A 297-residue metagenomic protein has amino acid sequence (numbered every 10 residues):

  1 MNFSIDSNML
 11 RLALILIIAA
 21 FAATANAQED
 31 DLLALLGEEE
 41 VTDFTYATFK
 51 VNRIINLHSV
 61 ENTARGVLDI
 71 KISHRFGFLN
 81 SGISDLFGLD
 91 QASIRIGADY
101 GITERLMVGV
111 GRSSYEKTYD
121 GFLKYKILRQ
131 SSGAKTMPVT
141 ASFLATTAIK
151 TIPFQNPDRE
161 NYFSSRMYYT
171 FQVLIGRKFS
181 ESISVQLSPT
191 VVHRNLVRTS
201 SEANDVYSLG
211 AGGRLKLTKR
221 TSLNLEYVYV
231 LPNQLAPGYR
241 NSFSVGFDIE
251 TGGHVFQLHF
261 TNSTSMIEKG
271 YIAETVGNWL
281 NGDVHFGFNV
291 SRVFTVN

Functional and structural regions predicted by a protein language model:
M1-M9: N-terminal secretory signal peptides that target proteins for export/translocation
L10-I17: Sec-dependent signal peptide hydrophobic core
A22-T24: N-terminal signal peptide c-region/cleavage motif recognized by signal peptidases
Q28-R159, M167-F171, G176-L187, V191-N195 (+3 more regions): Transmembrane beta-barrel domains of Gram-negative outer membranes and organellar outer membranes
A92-I94, L209, R214-N224: Surface-exposed extracellular loop regions of Gram-negative outer-membrane beta-barrel proteins
L196-V197, S201: Extended, charged alpha-helical interaction scaffolds
A203-S208, Y239-F243: Charged helix-capping and loop-helix junction motifs
